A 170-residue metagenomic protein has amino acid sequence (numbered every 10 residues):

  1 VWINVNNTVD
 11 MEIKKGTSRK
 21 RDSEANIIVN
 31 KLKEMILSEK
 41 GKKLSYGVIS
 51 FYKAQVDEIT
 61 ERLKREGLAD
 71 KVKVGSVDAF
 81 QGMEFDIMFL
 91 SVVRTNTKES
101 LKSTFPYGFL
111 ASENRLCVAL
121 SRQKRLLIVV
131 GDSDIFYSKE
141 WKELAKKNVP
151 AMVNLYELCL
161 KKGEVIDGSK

Functional and structural regions predicted by a protein language model:
V1-E61: Conserved helicase/translocase motor-coupling segment
W2, I49, F89-S91, L120 (+1 more regions): Structural motif
N7-T8, K53-Q55, A79, R94-T95 (+2 more regions): Short, glycine-/Ser/Thr-/acidic-enriched flexible segments
K14-S23, V77-F80, T104-F109: Short, contiguous acidic/charged loop-to-helix segments that flank catalytic cores in large enzymes
N26-N30, K53-D57, E61, G75 (+4 more regions): Feature representing long, continuous alpha-helical segments
E39-L44, A69-D70, V129: Short helix-terminating capping/connector loops at secondary-structure junctions
K64-L90, T95-S100: Conserved motor-coupling elements within RecA-like helicase/translocase cores
T97-K170: Helicase C-terminal subdomain and adjacent C-terminal extension
